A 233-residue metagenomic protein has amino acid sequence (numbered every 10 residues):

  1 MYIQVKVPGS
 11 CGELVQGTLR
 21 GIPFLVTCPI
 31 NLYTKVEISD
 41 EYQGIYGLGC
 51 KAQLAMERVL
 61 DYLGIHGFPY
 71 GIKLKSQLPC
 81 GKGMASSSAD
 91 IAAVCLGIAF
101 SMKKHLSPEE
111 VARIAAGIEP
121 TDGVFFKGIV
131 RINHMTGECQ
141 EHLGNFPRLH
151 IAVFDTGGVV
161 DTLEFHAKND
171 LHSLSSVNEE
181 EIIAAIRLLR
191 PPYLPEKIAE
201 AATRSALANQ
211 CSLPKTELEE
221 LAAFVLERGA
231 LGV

Functional and structural regions predicted by a protein language model:
M1-K82: ATP-binding N-lobe of GHMP and related small-molecule kinases
Y2-V7, L149-G157: Short amphipathic
V5-V7, G17-L19, T27-I30, D122-F125 (+2 more regions): Solvent-exposed alpha-helices and their adjacent loops that cap or buttress functional pockets in soluble metabolic
C11, L32, D155-V159, S205-A206: Glycine-rich beta-alpha junction loops
M84-P108, V124: DPxDG-like acidic metal-binding loop motif
P108-L149, E219-A222: Alpha/beta catalytic cores of group-transfer enzymes, especially the acyltransferase/condensing modules of polyketide
D161-L188: Anionic-ligand binding region
P191-V233: Glycine-rich, charge-dense phosphate/pyrophosphate-binding loop(s) and the adjacent flexible "lid"/catalytic subdomain
